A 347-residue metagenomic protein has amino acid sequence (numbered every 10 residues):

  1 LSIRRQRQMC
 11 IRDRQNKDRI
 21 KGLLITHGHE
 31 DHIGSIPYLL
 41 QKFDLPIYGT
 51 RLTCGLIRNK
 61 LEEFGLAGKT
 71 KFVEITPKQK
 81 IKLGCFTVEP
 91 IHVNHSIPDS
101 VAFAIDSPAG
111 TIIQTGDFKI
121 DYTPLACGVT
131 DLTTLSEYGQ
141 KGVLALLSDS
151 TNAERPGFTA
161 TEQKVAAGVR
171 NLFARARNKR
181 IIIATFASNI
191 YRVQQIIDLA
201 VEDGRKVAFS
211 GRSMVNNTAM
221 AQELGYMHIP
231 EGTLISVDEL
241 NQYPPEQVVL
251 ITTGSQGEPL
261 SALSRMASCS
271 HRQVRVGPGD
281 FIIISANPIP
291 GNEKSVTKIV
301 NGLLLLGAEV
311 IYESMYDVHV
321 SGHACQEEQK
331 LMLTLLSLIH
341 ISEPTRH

Functional and structural regions predicted by a protein language model:
L1-R7, I11, I339, E343-H347: Single conserved hydrophobic/aromatic residue that forms the stacking wall/gate of nucleotide- or nucleobase-binding
R5-Q8, R12-L24, H29-Q242, S261-R275 (+1 more regions): His/Asp/Glu-rich metal-coordinating catalytic cores of metallo-dependent phosphodiesterases/hydrolases acting on
D198, E223-M227, E231-L338, S342 (+1 more regions): C-terminal regulatory/interaction regions
